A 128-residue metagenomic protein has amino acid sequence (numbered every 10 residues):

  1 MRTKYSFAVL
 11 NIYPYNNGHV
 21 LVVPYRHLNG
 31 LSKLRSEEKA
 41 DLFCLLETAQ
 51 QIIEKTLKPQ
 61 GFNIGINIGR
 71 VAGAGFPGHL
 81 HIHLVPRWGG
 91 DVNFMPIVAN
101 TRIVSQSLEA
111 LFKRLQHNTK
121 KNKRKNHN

Functional and structural regions predicted by a protein language model:
M1-N128: HIT superfamily nucleotide-processing domains
